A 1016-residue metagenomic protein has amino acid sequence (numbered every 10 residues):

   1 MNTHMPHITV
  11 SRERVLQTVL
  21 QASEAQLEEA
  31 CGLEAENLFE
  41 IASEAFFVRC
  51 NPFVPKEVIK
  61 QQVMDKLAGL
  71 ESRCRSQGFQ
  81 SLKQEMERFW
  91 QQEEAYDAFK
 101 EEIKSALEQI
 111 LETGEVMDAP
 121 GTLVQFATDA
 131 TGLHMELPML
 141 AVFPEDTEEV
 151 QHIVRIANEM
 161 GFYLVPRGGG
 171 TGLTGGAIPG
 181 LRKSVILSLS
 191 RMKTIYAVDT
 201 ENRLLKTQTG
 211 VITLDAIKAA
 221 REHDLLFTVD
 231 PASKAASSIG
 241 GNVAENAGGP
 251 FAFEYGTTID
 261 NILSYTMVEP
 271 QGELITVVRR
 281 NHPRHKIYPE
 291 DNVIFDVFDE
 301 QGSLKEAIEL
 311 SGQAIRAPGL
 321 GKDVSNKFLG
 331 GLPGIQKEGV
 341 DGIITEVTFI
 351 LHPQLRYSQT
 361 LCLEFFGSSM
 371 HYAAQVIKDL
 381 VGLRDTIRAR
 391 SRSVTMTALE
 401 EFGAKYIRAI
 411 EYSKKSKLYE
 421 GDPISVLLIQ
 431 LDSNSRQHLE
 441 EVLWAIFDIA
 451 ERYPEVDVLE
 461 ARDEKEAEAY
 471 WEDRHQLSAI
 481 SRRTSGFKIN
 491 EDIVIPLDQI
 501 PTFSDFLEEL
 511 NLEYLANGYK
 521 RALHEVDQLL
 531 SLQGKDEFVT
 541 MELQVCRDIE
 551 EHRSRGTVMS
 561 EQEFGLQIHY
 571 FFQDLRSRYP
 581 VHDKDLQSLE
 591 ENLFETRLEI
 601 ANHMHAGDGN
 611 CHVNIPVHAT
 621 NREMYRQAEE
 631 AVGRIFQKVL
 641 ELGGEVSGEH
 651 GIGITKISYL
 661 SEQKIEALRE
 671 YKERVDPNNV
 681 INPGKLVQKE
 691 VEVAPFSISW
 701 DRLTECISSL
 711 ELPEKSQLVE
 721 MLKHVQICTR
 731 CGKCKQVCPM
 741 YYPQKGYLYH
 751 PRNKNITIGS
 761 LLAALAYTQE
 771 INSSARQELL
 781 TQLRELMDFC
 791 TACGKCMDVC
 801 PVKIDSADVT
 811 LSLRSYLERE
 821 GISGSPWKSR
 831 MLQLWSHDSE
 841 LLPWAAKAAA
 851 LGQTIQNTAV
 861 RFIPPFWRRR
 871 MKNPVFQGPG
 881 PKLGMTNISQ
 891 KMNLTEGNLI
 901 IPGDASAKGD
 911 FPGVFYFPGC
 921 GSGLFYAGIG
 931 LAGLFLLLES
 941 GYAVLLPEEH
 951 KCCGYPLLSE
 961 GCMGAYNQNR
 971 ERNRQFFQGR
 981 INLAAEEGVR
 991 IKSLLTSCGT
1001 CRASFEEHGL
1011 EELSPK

Functional and structural regions predicted by a protein language model:
M1-R155, G172-R203, A232, R356-S358 (+5 more regions): N-terminal flexible segment immediately upstream of the FAD-binding catalytic core in FAD-dependent oxidoreductases
L27-A30, L111-P120, F227-P231, A314-K322 (+11 more regions): Flexible, glycine/charged-enriched surface loops at secondary-structure junctions
I59-A68, A389-R483, A516-E551, P751-K754 (+5 more regions): Terminal amphipathic helices with adjacent charged low-complexity linkers/tails
D65-A95, I153, P289-A317, E673-V675 (+5 more regions): Flexible inter-domain linker/hinge segments
T194-V198, T207-G382, V680-N682, A694-W700 (+1 more regions): FAD-binding subdomain of flavoenzyme oxidoreductases
E400-D422, E468-S481, D498, L530-E550 (+7 more regions): Short glycine/threonine-rich loop-to-helix capping motif typified by GTGT followed within a few residues by an Asp-Pro
S481-T484, A764, T768-C952, L957-G1009: Iron-sulfur-cluster electron-transfer modules
E641-E645, G653-T655, L660-M787, P801 (+3 more regions): Ferredoxin-type iron-sulfur electron-transfer modules and their immediate structural context
